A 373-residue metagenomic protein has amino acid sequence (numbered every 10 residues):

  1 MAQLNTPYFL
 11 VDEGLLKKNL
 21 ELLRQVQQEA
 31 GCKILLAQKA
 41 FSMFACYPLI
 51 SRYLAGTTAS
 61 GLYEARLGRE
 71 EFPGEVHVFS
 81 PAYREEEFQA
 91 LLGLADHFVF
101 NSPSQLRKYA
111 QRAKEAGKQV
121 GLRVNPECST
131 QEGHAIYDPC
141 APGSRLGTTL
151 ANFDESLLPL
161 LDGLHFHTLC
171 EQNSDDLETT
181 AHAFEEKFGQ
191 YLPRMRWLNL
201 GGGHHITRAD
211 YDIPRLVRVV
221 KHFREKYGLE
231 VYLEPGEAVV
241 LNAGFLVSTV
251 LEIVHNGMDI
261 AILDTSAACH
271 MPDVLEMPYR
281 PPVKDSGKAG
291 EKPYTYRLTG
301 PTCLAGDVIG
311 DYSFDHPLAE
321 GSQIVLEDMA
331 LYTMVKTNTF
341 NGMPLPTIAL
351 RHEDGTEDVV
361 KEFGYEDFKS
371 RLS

Functional and structural regions predicted by a protein language model:
M1-P73, F79-Y83, S266, F314-E327 (+1 more regions): N-terminal capping/small domains of soluble enzymes
C32-W197, Y211, V219: Active-site-proximal beta-alpha core segment in soluble small-molecule metabolic enzymes
L36, T58-A59, V78, V99-S102 (+7 more regions): General beta-strand structural signal in soluble alpha/beta enzymes
Y47, E132-H134, S174-D176, R208-Y211 (+4 more regions): Short, well-ordered secondary-structure micro-motifs
V124-C128, T168-Q172, H204, E237-V239 (+2 more regions): Glycine-rich beta-alpha junction loops
A181-V240: Acidic, glycine-rich loop-and-beta core segments that form the ion-binding/anion-interacting portion of active sites
V219, P235-S373: Charged (often Lys/Glu-rich) extended helix/loop segments that serve as interaction or gating elements
